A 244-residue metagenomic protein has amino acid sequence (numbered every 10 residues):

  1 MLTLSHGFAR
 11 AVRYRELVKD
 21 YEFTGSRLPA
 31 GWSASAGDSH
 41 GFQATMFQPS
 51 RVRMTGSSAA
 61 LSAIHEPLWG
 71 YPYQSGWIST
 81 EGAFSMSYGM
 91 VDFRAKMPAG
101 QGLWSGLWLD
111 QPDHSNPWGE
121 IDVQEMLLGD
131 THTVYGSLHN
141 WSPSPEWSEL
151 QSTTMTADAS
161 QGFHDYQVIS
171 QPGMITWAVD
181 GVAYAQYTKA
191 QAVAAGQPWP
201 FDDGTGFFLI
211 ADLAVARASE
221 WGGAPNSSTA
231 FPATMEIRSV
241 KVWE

Functional and structural regions predicted by a protein language model:
L2-E244: GH16 jelly-roll
